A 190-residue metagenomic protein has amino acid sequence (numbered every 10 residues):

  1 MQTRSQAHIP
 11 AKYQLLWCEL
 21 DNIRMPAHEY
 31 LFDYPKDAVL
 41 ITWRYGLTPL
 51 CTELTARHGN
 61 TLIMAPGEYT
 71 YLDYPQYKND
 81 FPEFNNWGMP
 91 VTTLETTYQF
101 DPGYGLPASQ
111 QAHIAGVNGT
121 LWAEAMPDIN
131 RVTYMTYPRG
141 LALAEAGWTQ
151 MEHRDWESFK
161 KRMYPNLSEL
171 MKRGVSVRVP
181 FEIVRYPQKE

Functional and structural regions predicted by a protein language model:
M1-E190: Substrate-binding groove of N-acetylhexosamine-processing glycoside hydrolases
